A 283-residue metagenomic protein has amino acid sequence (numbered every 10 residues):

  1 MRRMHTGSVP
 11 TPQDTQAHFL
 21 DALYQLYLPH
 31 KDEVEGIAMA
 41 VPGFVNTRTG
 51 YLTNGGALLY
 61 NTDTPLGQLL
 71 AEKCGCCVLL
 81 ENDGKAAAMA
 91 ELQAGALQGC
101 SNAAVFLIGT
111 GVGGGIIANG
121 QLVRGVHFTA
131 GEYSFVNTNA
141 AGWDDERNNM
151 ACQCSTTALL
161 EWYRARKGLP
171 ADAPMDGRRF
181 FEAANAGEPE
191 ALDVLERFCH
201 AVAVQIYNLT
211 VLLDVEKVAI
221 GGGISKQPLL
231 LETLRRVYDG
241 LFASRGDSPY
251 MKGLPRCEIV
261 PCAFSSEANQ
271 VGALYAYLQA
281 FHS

Functional and structural regions predicted by a protein language model:
M1-G36, N46-T49, L70-C76, Q93-C100 (+1 more regions): ATP-binding/phosphotransfer module of carbohydrate and carboxylate kinases, centering on a glycine-rich
R2-R3, L52, L122-V123: Hydrophobic "anchor" residues
V9-P12, Y60, G125, T129-E132: A short acidic/small-residue loop/turn micro-motif
V41, R48, A118-N119: A cytosolic small-molecule/anion-sensing beta-strand core signal
G50-T62: A charged helix-plus-loop insertion that forms the helical arch/lid used to bind and gate nucleic-acid substrates
G67, V78-A103: Conserved phosphate-binding catalytic cores of ATP/NTP-utilizing and phosphoryl-transfer enzymes
D83, G109, A273: Active-site glycine-centered loops adjacent to acidic/histidine catalytic or metal-binding residues that shape
Q98-Q153: Glycine-rich phosphate-binding loop of actin/hexokinase-like ATP-binding domains
